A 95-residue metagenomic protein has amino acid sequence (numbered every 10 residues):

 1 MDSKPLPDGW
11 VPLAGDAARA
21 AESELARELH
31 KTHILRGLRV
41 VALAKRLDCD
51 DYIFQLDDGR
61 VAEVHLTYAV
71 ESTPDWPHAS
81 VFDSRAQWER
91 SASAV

Functional and structural regions predicted by a protein language model:
D2-R36: Negatively charged, low-complexity tracts enriched in Asp/Glu with abundant Ser/Thr
D8-G9, E24, C49, I53 (+1 more regions): Charged interaction scaffolds used for protein-protein
E28-R60: Amphipathic, interaction-prone secondary-structure segments
V61-V95: Helix-rich interaction surfaces within compact, conserved domain-sized segments that mediate assembly or partner
